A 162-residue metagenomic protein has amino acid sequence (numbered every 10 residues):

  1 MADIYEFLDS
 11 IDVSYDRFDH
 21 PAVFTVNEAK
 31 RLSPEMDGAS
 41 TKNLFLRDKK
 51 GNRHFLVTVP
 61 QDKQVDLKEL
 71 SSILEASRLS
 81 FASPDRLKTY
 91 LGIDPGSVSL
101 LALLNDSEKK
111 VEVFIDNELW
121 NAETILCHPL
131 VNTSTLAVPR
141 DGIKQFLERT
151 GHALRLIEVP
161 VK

Functional and structural regions predicted by a protein language model:
M1-K162: Extended, low-hydrophobicity, polar/charged segments
